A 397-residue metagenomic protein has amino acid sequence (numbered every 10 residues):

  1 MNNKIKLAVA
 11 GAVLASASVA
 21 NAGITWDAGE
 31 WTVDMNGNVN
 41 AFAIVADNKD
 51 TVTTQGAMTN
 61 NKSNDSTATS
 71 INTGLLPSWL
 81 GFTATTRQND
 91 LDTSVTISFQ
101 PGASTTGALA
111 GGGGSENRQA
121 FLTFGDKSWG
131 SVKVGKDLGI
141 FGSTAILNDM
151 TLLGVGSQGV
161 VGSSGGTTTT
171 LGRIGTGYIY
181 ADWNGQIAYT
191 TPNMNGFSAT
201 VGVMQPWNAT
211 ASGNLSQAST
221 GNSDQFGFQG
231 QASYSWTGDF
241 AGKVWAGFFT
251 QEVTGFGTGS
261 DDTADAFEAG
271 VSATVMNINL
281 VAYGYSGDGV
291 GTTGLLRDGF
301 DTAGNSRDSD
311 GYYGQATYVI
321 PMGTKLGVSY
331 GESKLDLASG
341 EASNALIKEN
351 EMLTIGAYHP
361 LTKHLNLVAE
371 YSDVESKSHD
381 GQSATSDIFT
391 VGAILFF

Functional and structural regions predicted by a protein language model:
M1-G23: Gram-negative bacterial Sec-dependent N-terminal signal peptides
I24-A46, A57, S63, T67-N208 (+2 more regions): Outer membrane beta-barrel
A41-D47, Q88-D90, F99-A103, L138-I140 (+8 more regions): Transmembrane beta-strands of outer-membrane beta-barrel pores
T51-G74, L109-N117, G177-I179, L215-F226 (+4 more regions): Replace "Gram-negative outer membrane beta-barrel proteins" with "bacterial and organellar outer membrane beta-barrel
G81-T83, F121-F124, A188-T190, Q231-S233 (+5 more regions): Outer-membrane beta-barrel architecture
D90-T93, S128-V132, G196-A199, G238-V244 (+4 more regions): Repeated loop/turn-to-beta-strand initiation elements of outer-membrane beta-barrel proteins
Q225, Q229-I355: Detector for outer-membrane/organellar transmembrane beta-barrel domains, recognizing the amphipathic beta-strand
H359-L361, T385-F397: Outer-membrane beta-barrel "beta-signal"
